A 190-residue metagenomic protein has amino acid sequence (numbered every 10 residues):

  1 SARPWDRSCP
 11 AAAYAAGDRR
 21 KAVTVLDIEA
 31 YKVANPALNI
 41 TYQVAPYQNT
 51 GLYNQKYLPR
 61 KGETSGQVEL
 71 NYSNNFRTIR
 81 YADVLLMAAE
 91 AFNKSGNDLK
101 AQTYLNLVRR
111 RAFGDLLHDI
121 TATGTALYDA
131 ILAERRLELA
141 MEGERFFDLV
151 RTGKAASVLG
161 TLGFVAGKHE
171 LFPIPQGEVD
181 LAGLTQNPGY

Functional and structural regions predicted by a protein language model:
S1-R3, N71, F76, R109 (+1 more regions): Long, intrinsically disordered, low-complexity segments
C9-Y81: Flexible, polar/acidic helix-loop-strand segments at domain edges
Y14-A15, N93, V150: Hydrophobic residues in alpha-helical segments
D18-K21, N75-V108, Y128-A140: Extended, hydrophobic/aromatic-rich amphipathic alpha-helical segments that build helical scaffolds
Y31-K32, L99-K100, F147-D148, A156: Flexible loop/turn segments at secondary-structure boundaries
